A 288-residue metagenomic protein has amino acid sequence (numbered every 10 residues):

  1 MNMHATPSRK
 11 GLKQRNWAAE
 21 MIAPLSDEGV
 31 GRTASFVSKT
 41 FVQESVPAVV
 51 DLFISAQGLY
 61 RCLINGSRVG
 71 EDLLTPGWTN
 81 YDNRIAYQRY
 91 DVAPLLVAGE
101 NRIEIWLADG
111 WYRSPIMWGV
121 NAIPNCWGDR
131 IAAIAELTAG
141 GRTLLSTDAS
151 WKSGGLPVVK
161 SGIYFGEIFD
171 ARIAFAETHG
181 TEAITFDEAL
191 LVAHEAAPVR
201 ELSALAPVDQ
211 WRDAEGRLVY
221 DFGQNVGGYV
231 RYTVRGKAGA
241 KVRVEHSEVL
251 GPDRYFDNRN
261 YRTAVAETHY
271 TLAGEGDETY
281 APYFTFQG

Functional and structural regions predicted by a protein language model:
N2-G288: Extracellular/oxidizing-compartment recognition motifs
